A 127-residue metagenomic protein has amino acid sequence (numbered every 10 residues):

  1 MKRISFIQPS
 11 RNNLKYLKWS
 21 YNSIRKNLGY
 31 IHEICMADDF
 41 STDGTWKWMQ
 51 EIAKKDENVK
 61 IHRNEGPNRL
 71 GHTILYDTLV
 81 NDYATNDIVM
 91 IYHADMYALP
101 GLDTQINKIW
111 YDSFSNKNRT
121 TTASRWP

Functional and structural regions predicted by a protein language model:
M1-S23: N-proximal low-complexity "stem/linker" segments adjacent to membrane-targeting elements
N22-I31: Short, acidic, metal-binding catalytic loop of nucleotide-sugar glycosyltransferases
D38-K47: A conserved acidic beta->alpha catalytic loop
Q50-L70: Conserved donor nucleotide-binding strand/loop of the catalytic core
E65-Y83: Glycine-rich, basic loop-to-helix element that forms the pyrophosphate-binding segment of sugar-nucleotide handling
N86-Y97: Short beta-strand-to-loop acidic/aromatic patch adjacent to the donor-nucleotide binding site
G101-R119: Conserved donor-nucleotide/metal-binding helix-loop-beta segment in metal-dependent transferases, i.e., the alpha-helix
R119-P127: Short beta-strand-to-loop element that shapes/binds the nucleotide-sugar donor at the catalytic cleft/hinge
